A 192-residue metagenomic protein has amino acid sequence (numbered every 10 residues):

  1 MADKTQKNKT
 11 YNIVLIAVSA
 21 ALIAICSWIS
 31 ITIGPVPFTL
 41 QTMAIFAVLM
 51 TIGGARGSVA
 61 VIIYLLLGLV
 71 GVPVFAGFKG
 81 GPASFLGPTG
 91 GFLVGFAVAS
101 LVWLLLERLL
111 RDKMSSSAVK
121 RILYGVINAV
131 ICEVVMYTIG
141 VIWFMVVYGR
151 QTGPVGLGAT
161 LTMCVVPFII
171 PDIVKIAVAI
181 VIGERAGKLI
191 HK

Functional and structural regions predicted by a protein language model:
A2-A60, V70: Hydrophobic transmembrane alpha-helices
A2-D3, V14, V18, I25 (+1 more regions): Short helix-perturbing small/polar motifs within transmembrane alpha-helices
A17, A21, I25, A47 (+10 more regions): Generic alpha-helical transmembrane segments of integral inner-membrane proteins, especially permease/transport modules
S27-P37, L65-A99: Interfacial aromatic-anchored transmembrane helix boundaries in multi-pass membrane proteins
I29, T51, G77-F78, L106 (+2 more regions): Helix-loop junctions at the membrane-solvent interface of multi-pass transporters, primarily the C-terminal
T51-A55, V102-R111, R185-I190: Structural signal for the C-terminal ends of transmembrane alpha-helices and the immediately following loop
G57-V61, S84, G125, T160: Alpha-helical transmembrane segments and their helix-entry boundary regions
M114-K192: Membrane-embedded alpha-helical hairpins and interfacial helices in multi-pass inner-membrane proteins
